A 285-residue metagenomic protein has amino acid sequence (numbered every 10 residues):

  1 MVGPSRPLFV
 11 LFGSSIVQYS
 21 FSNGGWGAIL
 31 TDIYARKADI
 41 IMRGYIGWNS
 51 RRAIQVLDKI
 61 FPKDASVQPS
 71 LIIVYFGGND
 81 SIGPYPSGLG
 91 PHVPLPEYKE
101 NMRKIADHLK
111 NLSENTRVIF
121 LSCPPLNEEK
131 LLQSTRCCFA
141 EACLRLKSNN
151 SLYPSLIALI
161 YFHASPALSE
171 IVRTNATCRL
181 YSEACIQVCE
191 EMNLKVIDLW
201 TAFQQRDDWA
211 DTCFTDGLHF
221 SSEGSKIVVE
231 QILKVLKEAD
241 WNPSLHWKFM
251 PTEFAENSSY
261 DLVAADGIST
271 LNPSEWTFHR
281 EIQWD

Functional and structural regions predicted by a protein language model:
V2-S5, G24-D39, R43, R52-D285: Alpha-helical cap/lid subdomain in secreted, periplasmic, or secretory-pathway luminal O-acyl-processing enzymes
F12-G13, L121: Short hydrophobic segments within beta-strands
S14-S15, G78: Active-site metal-binding loops of divalent metal-dependent hydrolases
I16-G25: Glycine- and acidic-residue-enriched helix-capping/strand-helix junction motifs
G47: Histidine-bearing beta->alpha loop at or near hydrolase active sites
